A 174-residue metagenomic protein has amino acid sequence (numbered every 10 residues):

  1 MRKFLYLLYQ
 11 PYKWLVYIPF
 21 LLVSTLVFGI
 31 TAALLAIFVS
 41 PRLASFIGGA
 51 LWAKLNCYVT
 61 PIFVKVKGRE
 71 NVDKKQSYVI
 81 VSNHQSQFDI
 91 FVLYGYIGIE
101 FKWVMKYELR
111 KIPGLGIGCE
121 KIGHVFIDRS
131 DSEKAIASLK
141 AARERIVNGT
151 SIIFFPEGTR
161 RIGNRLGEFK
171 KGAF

Functional and structural regions predicted by a protein language model:
M1-R2, N83: Juxtamembrane, membrane-proximal amphipathic segments and lipid-exposed surfaces of hairpin/multipass modules
R2-L8, K13, K74, R165 (+1 more regions): A general marker of short, structured functional hotspots
K3-K65, I117-G118: A transmembrane-helix-recognition feature enriched in membrane-embedded lipid enzymes and envelope glyco-/phospholipid
V59-F174: Soluble catalytic domains of membrane acyltransferases
